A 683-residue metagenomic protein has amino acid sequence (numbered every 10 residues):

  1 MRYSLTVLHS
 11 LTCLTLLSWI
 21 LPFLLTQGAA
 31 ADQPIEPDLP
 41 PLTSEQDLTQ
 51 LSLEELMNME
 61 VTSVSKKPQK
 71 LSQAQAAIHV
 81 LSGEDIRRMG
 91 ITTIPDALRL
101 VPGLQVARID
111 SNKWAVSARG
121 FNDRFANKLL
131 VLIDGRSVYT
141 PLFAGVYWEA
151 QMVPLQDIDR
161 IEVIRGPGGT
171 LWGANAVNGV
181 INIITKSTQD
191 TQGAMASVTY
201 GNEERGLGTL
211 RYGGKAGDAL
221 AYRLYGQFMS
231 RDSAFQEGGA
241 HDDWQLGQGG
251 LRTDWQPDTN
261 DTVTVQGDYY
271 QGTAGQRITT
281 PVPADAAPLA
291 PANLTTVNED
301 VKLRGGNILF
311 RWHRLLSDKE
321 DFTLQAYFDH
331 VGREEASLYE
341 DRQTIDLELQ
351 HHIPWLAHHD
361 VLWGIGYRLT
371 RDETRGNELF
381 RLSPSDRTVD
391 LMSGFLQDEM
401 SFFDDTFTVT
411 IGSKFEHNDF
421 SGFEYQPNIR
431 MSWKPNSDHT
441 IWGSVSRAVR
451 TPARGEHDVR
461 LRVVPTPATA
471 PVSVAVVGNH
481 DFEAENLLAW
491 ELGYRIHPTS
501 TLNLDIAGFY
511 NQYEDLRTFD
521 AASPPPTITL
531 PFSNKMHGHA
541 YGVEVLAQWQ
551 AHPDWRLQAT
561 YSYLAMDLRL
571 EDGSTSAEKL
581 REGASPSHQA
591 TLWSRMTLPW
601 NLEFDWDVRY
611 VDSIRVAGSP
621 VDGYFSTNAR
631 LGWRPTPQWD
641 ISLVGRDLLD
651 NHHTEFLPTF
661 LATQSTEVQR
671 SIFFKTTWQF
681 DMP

Functional and structural regions predicted by a protein language model:
T62-H79, P95, R99-S137: Extracytoplasmic beta-strand/coil segments of soluble accessory domains associated with Gram-negative outer-membrane
S137-R165: Short acidic/polar hinge/loop motifs at secondary-structure boundaries that mediate gating or recognition
T170, N182, Q189-T191, T199 (+2 more regions): Periplasmic-side early beta-strands and strand-to-turn transitions of outer-membrane beta-barrels
Q256-Q271, E299-F423, S432-N436, L502-F509 (+2 more regions): Face-selective signature of the C-terminal outer-membrane beta-barrel domain
T273, T280-A287, D419-S421, W433 (+5 more regions): Surface-exposed extracellular loop regions of Gram-negative outer-membrane beta-barrel proteins, predominantly
K319-E334, K434, T440-W442, H480-K535 (+5 more regions): Membrane-embedded beta-barrel scaffold of Gram-negative outer-membrane proteins
S401-F403, F407-T408, F509-Y513, F532-A617: Gram-negative outer-membrane beta-barrel transporters
E514, G632-P683: C-terminal beta-signal and adjacent terminal beta-strands/loops of Gram-negative outer-membrane beta-barrel proteins
